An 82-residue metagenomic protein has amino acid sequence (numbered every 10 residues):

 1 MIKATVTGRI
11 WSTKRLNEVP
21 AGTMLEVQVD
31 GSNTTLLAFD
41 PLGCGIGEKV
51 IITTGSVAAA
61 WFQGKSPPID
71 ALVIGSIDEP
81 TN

Functional and structural regions predicted by a protein language model:
M1-V27, N33-T34: N-terminal first-folded block
L16, F39-G43, G64-K65: Short, surface-exposed secondary-structure edge patches
M24-V29, A38, I51-T53: Short, acidic/hydrophobic/Gly-rich beta-strand patch recurrent on exposed beta strands that often constitutes part
T34-F39, A59: Short alpha-helix capping/helix-loop boundary micro-motifs
I51-N82: C-terminal structural segments of small proteins and small subunits
